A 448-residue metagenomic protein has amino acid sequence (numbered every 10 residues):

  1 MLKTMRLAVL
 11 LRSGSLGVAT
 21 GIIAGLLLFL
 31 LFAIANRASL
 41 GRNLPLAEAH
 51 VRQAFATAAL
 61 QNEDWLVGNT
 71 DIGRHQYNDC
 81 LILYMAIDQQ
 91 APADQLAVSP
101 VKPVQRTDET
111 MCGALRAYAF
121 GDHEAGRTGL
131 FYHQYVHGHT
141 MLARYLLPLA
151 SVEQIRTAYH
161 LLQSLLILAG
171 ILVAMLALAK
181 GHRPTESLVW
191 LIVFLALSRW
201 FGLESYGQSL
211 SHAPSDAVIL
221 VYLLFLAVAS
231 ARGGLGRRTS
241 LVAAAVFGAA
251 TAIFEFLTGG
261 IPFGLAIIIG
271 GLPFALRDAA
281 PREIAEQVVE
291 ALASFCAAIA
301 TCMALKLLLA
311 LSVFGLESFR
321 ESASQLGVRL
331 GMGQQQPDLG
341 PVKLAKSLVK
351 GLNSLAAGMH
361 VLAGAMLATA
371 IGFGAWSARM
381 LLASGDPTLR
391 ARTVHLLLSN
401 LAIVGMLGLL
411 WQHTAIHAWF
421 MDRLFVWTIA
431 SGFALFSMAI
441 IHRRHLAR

Functional and structural regions predicted by a protein language model:
M1-R12, K180-G181, A227-S240, P273-E286 (+2 more regions): Membrane-interface junctions at the ends of membrane-embedded or membrane-associated helices
F32, V288-W376: Membrane-lumen/periplasm interface segments of specific transmembrane helices in polyprenyl phosphate-linked
M141-H160: Juxtamembrane segments of multi-pass membrane glycosylation machinery that transfer sugars from lipid-linked donors
L161-V189: Transmembrane-helix motifs of polytopic, lipid-linked glycan transferases
P184, G374-L401: Membrane-interface helix-loop-helix junctions at transmembrane boundaries of multi-pass membrane enzymes, predominantly
R199-S205, A252, N400-F420: Transmembrane-helix signature of polytopic, lipid-linked glycan biosynthesis machinery
S240-I267, Q287-T301: Membrane-interface alpha helices of multi-pass inner-membrane proteins
I416-A439: Hydrophobic/aromatic-rich transmembrane helices and adjacent perimembrane loops
